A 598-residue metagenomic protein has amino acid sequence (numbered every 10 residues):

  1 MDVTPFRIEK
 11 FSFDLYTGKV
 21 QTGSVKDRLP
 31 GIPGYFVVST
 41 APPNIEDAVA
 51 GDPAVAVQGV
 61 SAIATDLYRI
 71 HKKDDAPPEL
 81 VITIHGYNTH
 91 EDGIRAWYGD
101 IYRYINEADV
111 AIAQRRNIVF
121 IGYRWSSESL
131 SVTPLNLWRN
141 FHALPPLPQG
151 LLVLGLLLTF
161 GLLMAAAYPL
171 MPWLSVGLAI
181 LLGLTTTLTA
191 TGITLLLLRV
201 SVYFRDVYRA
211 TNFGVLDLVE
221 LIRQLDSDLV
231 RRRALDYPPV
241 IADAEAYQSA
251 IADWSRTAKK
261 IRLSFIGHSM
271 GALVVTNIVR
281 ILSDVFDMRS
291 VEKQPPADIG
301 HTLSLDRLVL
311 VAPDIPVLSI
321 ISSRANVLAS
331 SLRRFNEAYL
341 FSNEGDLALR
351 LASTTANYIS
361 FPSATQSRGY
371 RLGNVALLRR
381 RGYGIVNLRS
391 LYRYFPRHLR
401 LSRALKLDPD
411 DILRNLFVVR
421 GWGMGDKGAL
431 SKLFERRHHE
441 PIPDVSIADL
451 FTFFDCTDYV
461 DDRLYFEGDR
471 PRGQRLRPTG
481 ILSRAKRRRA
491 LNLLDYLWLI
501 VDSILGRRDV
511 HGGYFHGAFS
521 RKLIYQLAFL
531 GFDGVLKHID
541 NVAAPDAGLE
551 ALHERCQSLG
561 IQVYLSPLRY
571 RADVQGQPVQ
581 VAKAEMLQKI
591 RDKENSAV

Functional and structural regions predicted by a protein language model:
M1-Q58, N88-T89, W125-S129, L137-A143 (+3 more regions): Lipolytic serine-hydrolase domain surface
A56-L67: Glycine-rich, highly charged phosphate/nucleotide-binding loops
L67-L137, A165-L182, T191-L195, V200 (+4 more regions): Short, surface-exposed "cap/lid" segments of acyl-processing enzymes
A76-E79, W254-R262: Short coil/turn segments at beta-strand junctions that form active-site/ligand-binding loops
T83, R262-G267, V311: Short beta-strand immediately N-terminal to the catalytic nucleophile in serine-hydrolase-like folds
P145-P169: Canonical alpha-helical transmembrane segments of integral membrane proteins
R231-T257, M288-I299: Intrinsically disordered, low-complexity domain-flanking/linker segments in eukaryotic proteins, enriched
I266-G271, V275: Gly/Ala-rich beta-loop-alpha elbow adjacent to hydrolase catalytic centers
